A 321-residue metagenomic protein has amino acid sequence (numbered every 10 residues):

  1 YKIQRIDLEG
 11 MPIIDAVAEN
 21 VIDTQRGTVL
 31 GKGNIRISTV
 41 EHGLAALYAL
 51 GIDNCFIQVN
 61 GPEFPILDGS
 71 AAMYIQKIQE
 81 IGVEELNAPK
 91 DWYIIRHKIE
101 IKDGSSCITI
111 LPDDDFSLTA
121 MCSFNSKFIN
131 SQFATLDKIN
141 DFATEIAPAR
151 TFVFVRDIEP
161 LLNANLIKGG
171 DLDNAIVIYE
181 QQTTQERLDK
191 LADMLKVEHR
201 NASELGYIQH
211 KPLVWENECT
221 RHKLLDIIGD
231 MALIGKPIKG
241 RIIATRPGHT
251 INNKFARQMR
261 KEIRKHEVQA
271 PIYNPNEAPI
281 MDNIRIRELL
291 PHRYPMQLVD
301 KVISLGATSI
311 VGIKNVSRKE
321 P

Functional and structural regions predicted by a protein language model:
Y1-D53, Q58-P275: C-terminal regulatory domains involved in ligand/effector binding and gene-expression control
V268-P321: Non-catalytic linker/capping segments at the edges of enzyme domains
